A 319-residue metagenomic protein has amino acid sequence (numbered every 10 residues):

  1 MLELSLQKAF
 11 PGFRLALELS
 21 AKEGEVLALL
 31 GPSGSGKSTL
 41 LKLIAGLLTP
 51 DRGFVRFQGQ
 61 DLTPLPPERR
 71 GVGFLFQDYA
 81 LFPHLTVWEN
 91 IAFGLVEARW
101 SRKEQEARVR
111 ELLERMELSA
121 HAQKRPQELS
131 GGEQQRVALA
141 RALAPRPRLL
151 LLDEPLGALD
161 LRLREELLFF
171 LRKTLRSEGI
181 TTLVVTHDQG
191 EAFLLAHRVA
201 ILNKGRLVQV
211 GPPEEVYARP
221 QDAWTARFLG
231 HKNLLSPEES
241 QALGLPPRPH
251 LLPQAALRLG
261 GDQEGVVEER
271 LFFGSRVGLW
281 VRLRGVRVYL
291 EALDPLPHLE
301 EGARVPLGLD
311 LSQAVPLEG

Functional and structural regions predicted by a protein language model:
M1-E18, P64-R69, R99: A short, flexible loop at the N-terminus of ABC-type nucleotide-binding domains that lies
Q7-P11, S20-K22, V26, S38 (+2 more regions): Non-catalytic connector elements of ABC transporters
L30-P32: The feature captures the beta-strand-to-loop junction immediately N-terminal to the Walker
S38-L41, V137: ABC ATPase nucleotide-binding domain helices that frame the ATP-binding cleft
A45: Helix-to-loop junction immediately C-terminal to a conserved catalytic motif
G53-D61: Conserved ABC transporter NBD signature motif
G71-G73, Q77, H84-Q221: ABC ATPase nucleotide-binding domains
Y217-S240, P249, Q254, G308-D310: C-terminal boundary and immediately downstream tail of ABC-type ATPase nucleotide-binding domains
